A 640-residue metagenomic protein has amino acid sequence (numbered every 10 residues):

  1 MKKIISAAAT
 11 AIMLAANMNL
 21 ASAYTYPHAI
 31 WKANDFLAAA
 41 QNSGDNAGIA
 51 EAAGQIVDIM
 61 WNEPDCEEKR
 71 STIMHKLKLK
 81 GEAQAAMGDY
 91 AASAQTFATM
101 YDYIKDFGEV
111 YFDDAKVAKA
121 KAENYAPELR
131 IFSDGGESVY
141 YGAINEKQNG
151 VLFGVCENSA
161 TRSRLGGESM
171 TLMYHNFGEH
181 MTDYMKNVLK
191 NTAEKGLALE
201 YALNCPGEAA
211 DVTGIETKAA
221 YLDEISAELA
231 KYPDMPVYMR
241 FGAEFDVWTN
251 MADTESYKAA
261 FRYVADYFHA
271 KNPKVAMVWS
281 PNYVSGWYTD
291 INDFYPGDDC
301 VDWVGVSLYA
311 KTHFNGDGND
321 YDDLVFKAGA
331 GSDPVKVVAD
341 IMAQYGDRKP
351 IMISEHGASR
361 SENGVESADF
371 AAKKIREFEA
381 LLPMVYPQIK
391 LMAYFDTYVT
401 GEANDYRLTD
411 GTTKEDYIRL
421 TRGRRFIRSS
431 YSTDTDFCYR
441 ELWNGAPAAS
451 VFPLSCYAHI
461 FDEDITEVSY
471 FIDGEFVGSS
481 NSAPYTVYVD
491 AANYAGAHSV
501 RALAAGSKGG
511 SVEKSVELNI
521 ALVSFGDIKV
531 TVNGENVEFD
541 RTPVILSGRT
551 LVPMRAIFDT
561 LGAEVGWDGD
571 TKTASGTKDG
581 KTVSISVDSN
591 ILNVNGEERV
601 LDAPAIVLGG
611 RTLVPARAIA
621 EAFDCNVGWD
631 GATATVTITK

Functional and structural regions predicted by a protein language model:
I4-I5, S22, F471-F476, E517-K640: Primary recognition of N-terminal secretory signal peptides and signal-anchoring hydrophobic helices
A126-A220, R240, A358-S361, A393-Y394 (+1 more regions): N-terminal substrate-binding region of glycoside hydrolase catalytic domains
A126-I131, A393-D462, G506-I520: Aromatic-rich peripheral "rim/lid" segments of glycoside hydrolase catalytic domains that contact and position glycan
E168-H175, I291-G329, M352-S354, F395-D396: Aromatic- and acid-rich polysaccharide-binding/catalytic face of secreted or lumenal carbohydrate-active enzymes
F177-S280: Substrate-binding cleft of extracellular glycoside hydrolase catalytic domains
Y184-A202, Y309, H313-E362: Glycoside hydrolase catalytic-domain groove-lining segments
L203-E208, N250, Y345-I375, F395-L408: Active-site clefts of carbohydrate-active enzymes
H269-D290, R348-S361, I389-T397: Aromatic-lined carbohydrate-recognition surfaces of secreted/lumenal glycan-active proteins
